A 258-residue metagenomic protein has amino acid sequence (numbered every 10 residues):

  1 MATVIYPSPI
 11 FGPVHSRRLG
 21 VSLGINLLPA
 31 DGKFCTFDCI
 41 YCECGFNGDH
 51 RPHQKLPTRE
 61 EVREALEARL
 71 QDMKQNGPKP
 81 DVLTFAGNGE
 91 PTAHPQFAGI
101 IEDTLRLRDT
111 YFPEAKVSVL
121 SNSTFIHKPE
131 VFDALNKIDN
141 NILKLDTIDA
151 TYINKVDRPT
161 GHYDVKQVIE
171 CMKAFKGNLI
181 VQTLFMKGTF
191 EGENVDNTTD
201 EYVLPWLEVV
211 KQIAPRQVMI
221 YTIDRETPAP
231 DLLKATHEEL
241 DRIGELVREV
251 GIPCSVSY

Functional and structural regions predicted by a protein language model:
M1-R18, E64, K187-Y258: Auxiliary Fe-S-binding modules of radical SAM enzymes
R18-E64: Canonical Radical SAM [4Fe-4S] cluster-binding loop centered on the CxxxCxxC motif and its immediate flanking residues
L27, F85-G87, T183, T222: Short glycine-centered, acidic/aromatic-flanked micro-motifs in structured strand/loop junctions that mark active-site
G32, E90-P91: Short strand->helix junction
F46-V82, Q96-G99: Conserved alpha-helical substructure of the radical SAM core
L70-M73, R108, V210, V247: Conserved hydrophobic residues forming the short capping helix/wall of the S-adenosyl-L-methionine
T84-E90, N122: Glycine-rich beta-strand-to-loop/alpha-helix junction loops that act as flexible
A93-L233: Conserved AdoMet/S-adenosylmethionine-binding subsite of the radical SAM
